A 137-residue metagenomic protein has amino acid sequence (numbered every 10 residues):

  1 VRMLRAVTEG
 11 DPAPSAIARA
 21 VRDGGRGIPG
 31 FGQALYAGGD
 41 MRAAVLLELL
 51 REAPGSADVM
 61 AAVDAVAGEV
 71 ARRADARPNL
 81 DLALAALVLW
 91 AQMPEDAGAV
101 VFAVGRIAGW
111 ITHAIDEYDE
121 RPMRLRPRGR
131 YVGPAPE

Functional and structural regions predicted by a protein language model:
V1-E137: Non-transmembrane, aqueous-exposed alpha-helical and coiled segments at domain scale
